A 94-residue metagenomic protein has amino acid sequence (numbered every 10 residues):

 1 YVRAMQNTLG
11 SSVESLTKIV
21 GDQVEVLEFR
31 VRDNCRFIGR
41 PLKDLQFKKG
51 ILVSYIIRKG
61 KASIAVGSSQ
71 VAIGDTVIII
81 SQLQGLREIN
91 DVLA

Functional and structural regions predicted by a protein language model:
Y1-A94: Cytosolic regulatory regions of ion transport systems
